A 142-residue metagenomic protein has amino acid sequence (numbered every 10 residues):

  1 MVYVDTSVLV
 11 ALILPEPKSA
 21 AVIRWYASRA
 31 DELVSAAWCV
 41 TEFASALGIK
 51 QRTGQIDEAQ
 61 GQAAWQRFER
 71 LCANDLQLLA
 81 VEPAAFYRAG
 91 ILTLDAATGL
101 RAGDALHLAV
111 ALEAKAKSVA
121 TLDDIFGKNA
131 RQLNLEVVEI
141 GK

Functional and structural regions predicted by a protein language model:
M1, L108-K142: Acidic, PIN/NYN-like endoribonuclease modules and their adjacent C-terminal/linker elements
M1-T41, K50-A63, Q132-L135, K142: Short, well-structured N-terminal submotif of metal-dependent ribonuclease cores
V4, V34-S35, A80, A102 (+1 more regions): Short beta-strand scaffold positions
L9, C39, A85, H107 (+1 more regions): Alpha-helix capping/helix-boundary segments
A30-L33, L76-Q77, E113-V119: Short active-site oxyanion
V40, E69-A96, D104: Acidic catalytic patch
E42-A46, R88, V110: A general alpha-helix detector
